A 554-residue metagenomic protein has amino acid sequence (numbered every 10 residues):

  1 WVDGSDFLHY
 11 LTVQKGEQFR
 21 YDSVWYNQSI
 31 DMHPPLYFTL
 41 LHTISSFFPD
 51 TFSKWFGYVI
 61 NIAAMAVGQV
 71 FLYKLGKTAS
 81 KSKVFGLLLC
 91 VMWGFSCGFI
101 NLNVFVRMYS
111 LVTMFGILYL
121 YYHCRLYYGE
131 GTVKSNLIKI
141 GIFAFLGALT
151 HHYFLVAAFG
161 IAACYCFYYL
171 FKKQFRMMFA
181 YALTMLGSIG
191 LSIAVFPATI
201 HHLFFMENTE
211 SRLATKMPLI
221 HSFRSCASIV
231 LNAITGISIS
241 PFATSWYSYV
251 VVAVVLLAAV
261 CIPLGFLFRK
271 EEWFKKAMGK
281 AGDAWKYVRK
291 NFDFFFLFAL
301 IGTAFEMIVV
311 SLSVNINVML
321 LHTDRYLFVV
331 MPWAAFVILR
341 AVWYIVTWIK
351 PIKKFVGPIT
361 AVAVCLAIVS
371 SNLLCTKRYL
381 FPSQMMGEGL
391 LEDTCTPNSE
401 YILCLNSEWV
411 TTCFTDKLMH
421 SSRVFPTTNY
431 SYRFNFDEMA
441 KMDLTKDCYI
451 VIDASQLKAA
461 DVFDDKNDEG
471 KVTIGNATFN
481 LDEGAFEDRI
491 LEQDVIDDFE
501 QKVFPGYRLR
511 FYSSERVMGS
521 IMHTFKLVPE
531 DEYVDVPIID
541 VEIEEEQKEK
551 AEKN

Functional and structural regions predicted by a protein language model:
T43, F71, V91-F95, F99 (+3 more regions): Specific aromatic-rich, kink-prone transmembrane helix
Q69-F95: Transmembrane-helix signature of polytopic, membrane-embedded enzymes that assemble or transfer cell-envelope glycans
L89, N136-H152, A163, M185-G190: Membrane-interface alpha helices of multi-pass inner-membrane proteins
V112, V156, D293, N315-K350: Hydrophobic/aromatic-rich transmembrane helices and adjacent perimembrane loops
Y122-G129, S135, V156-G190, H201 (+1 more regions): Perimembrane helix-loop-helix junctions
I142, L186, F274, M278-F296 (+1 more regions): Signature aromatic-anchored transmembrane alpha helix within multi-pass, membrane-resident enzymes that catalyze glycan
F167, F171, M177-I262, R269: Membrane-lumen/periplasm interface segments of specific transmembrane helices in polyprenyl phosphate-linked
L366-Y430, N435, E544-Q547: Membrane-embedded, lumen/periplasm-facing catalytic core of multi-pass transferases that use lipid-linked donors
